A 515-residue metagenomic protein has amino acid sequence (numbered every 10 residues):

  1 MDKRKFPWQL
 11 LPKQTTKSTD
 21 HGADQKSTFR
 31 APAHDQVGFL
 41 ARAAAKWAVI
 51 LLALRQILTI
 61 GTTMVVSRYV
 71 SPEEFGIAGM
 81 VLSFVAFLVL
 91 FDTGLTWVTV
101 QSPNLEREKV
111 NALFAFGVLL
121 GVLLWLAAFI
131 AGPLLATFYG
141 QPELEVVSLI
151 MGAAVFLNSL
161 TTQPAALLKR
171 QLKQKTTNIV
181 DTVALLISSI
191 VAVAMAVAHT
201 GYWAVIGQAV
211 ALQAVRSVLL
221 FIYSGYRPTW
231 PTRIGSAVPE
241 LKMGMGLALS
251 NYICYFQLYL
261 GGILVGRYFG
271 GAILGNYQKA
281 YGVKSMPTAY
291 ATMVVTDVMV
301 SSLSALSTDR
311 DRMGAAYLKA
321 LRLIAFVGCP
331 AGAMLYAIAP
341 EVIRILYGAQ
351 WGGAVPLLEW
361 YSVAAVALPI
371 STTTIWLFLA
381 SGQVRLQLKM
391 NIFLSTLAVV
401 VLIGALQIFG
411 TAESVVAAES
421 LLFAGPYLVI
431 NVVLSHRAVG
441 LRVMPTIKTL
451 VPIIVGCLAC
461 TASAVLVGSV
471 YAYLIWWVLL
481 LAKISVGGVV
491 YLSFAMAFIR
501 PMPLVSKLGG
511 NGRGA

Functional and structural regions predicted by a protein language model:
M1-D35, V432, H436-T446, L450 (+1 more regions): Membrane-proximal transmembrane or re-entrant/amphipathic helices at the cytosolic face
D2-S18, G22-S27, A115-G140, V146 (+5 more regions): Alpha-helical transmembrane segments of multi-pass membrane transport and lipid-handling proteins
D2-S27, Q36-G94, F116, L120-L134 (+6 more regions): Signature of the first transmembrane helix
L11-V37, A41, K175, V218-Y259 (+5 more regions): Interhelical loop/hinge segments that connect adjacent transmembrane helices in multipass membrane
R42, W97-R107, L157-D181, A198 (+6 more regions): Membrane-interface junctions at transmembrane-helix termini in multi-pass inner-membrane proteins
A44-T59, V205-L212, R216, L220 (+6 more regions): Transmembrane helical elements of multi-pass membrane transporters/channels
V65-M80, T137, E143-E145, L172-K175 (+8 more regions): Membrane-interface helix-loop junctions in multi-pass transport and translocation proteins
V89-R107, K169-R170, A280, K284-G328 (+1 more regions): Helix-loop junctions and terminal segments of transmembrane helices in multi-pass membrane transport/translocation
